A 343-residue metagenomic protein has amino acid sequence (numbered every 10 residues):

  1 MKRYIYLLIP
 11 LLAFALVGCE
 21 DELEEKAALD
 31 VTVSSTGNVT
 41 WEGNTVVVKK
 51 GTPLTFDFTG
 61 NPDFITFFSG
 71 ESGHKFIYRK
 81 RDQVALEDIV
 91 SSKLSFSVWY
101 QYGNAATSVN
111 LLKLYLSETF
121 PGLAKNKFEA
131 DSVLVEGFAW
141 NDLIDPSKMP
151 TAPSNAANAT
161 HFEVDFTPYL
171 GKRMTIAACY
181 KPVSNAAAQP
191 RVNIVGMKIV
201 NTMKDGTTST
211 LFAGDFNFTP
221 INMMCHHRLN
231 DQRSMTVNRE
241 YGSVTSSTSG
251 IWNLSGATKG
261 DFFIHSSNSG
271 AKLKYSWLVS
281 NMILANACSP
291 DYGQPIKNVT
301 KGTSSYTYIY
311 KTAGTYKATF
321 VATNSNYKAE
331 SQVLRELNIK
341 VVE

Functional and structural regions predicted by a protein language model:
M1-Y4, I9-T40, V341-E343: Bacterial Sec-dependent N-terminal signal peptides
F56-T59, F67, F320: Residue-level signature of extracellular beta-strand-rich folds
S92-Y100, L112, L116, K172-P182 (+1 more regions): Extracellular beta-strand-rich recognition modules
V133-Y169: Extracellular carbohydrate recognition and processing domains and analogous Trp-centered ligand-binding platforms
P168, S305-T312, Y316: Residue-level recognition of secondary-structure-to-loop junctions
V183-N185, T323-A329: Short, solvent-exposed loop/turn segments at the edges of extracellular beta-sandwich modules
N185-S234: Exposed low-complexity, polar/acidic, P/S/T/G-rich flexible segments that act as propeptides, protease-susceptible
V195-K198, A329-V341: C-terminal edge beta-strand
